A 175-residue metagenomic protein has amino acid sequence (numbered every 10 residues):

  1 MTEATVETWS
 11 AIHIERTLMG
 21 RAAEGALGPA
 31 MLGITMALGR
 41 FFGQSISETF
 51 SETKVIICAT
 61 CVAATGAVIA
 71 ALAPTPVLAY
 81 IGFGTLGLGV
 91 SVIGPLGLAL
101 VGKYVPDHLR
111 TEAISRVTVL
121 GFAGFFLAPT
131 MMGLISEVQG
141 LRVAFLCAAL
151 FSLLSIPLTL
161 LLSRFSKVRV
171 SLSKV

Functional and structural regions predicted by a protein language model:
T8-E24: Short amphipathic helix-loop junctions that connect adjacent transmembrane helices in Major Facilitator Superfamily/SLC
A22-A23, D107-V117: Loop-to-transmembrane helix entry/capping segments in MFS-fold secondary transporters and related SLC/MFSD carriers
L32-I34, L38, F122-G124: Short hydrophobic/small-residue motifs within alpha-helical transmembrane segments of multi-pass transporter-like
G39-S51, S136-E137: Helix-to-loop junctions at the C-terminal end of transmembrane segments in multipass secondary transporters
K54-I69: Structural signature of the two symmetry-related core transmembrane helices
G66, V77-T85: Paired small-residue
V92-V105: Intracellular juxtamembrane helix-capping segments at the cytosolic ends of symmetry-related transmembrane helices
L134-F151: A membrane-interface helix-boundary motif in multi-pass transporters
